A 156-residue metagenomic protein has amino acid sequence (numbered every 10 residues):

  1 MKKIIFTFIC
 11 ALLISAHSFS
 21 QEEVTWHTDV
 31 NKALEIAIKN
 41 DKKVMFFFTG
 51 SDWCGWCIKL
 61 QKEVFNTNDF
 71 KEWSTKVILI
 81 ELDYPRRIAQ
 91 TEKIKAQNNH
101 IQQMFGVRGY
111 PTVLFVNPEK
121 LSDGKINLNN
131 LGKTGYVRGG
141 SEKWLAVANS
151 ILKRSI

Functional and structural regions predicted by a protein language model:
M1-E22: Bacterial Sec-dependent N-terminal signal peptides
Q21-N40, N149-I156: N-terminal leader/targeting and pre-domain segments
V24-H27, T49, F70-A96: Thiol-based oxidoreductase modules, predominantly thioredoxin-like and allied folds used for disulfide exchange
N40-D52: Short active-site neighborhood of thiol/selenol oxidoreductases, capturing the structured segment around
M45, C54-I58, V113: The canonical Cys-X-X-Cys-His
S51-C54, Y84-A89, R108, K120-S122: Solvent-exposed loop/turn segments at secondary-structure junctions within structured extracellular/periplasmic domains
W56-W73: Typically the conserved alpha-helix immediately C-terminal to a functionally engaged Cys/Sec in thioredoxin-like
E63, H100-I156: Non-catalytic, surface beta->alpha helical segment in thiol-disulfide oxidoreductase systems
